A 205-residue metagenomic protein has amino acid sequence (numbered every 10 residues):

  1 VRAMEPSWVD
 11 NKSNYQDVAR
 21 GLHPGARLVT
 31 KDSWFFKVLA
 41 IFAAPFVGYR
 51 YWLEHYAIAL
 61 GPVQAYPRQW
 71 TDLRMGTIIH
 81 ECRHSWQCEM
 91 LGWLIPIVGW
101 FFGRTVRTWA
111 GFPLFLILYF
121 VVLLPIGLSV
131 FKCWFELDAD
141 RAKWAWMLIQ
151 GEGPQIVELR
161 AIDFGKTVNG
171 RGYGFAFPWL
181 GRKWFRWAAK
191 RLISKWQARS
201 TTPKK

Functional and structural regions predicted by a protein language model:
V1-Q64: Auxiliary, metal-adjacent structural segments of Zn-dependent hydrolase domains
N11-L22, K31, G103-K205: Metalloprotease/metallohydrolase-associated module, dominated by Zn2+-dependent proteases
W34-F36, T71-D72, R83, G92-W93 (+2 more regions): Short, solvent-exposed loop/turn segments at secondary-structure junctions
E54, D72-G76, F101, L128: Alpha-helical hydrophobic/aromatic positions enriched in membrane-embedded helices and signal peptides
A57-I78: Short pre-active-site segment immediately N-terminal to the catalytic Zn-binding motif
V63-W70, M90-G92, G103-T108, A145: Membrane-embedded catalytic scaffold of the fatty acid hydroxylase/desaturase
E81-G99: Catalytic Zn2+-binding segment of zinc metalloproteases
